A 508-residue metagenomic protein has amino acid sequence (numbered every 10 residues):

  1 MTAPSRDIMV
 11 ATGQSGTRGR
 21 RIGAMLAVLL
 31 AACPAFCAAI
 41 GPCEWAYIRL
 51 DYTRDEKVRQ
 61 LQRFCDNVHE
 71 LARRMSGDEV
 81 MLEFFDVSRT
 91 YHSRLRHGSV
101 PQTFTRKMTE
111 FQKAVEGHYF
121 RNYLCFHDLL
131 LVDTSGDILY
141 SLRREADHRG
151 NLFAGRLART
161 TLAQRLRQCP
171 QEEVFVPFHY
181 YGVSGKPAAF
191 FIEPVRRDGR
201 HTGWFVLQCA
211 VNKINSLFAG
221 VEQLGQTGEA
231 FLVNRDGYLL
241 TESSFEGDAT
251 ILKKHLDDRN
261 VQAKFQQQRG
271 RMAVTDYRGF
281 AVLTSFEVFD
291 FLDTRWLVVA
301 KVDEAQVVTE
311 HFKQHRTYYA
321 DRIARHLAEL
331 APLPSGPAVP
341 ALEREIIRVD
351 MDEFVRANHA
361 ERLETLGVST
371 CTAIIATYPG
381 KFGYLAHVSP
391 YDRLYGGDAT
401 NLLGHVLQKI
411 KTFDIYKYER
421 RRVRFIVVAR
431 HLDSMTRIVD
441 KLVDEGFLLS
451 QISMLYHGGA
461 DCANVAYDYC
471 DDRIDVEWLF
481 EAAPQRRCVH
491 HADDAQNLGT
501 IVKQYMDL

Functional and structural regions predicted by a protein language model:
F36-R106, R121-H127, P187-F191, S285 (+1 more regions): Juxtamembrane extracytoplasmic/periplasmic/luminal helical "stalk" adjacent to the first N-terminal
N67-M81, F120-I138, A219-L239, A320: Short N-terminal helix-loop-first-beta-strand/juxtamembrane motif that initiates sensory/input modules
T90-R94, S141-R149, L157, Q171 (+5 more regions): Intrinsic low-complexity, intrinsically disordered coil/linker regions enriched in small/polar and charged residues
Q112, F120-Q208, R269-A281: Extracytoplasmic/periplasmic ligand-binding sensor regions of membrane-associated signaling proteins
H326-L366: Phosphate-centric recognition/catalysis
L363-T412: Conserved mixed alpha/beta catalytic, RNA-binding, or beta-rich assembly cores of soluble enzyme, regulatory
K409-R424: Phosphate/pyrophosphate-binding loops at sites that engage ATP/ADP/AMP, CoA/4′-phosphopantetheine, polyphosphate
D433-L508: Divalent-metal-activated hydrolytic enzyme cores
